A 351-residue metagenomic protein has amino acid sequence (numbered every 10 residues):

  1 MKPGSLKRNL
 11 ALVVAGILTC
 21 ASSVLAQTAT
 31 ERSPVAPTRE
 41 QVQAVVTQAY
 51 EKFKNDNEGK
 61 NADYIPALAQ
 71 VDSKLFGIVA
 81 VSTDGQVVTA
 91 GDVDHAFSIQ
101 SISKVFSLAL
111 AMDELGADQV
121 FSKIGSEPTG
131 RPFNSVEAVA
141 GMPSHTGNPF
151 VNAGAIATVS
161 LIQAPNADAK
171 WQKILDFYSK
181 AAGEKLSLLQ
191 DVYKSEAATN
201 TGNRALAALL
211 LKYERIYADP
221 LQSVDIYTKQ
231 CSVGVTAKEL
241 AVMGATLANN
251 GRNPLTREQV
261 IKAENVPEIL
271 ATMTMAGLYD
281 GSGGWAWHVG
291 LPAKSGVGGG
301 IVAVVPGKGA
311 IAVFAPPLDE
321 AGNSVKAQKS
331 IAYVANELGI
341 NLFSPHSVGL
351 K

Functional and structural regions predicted by a protein language model:
M1-V13: Bacterial N-terminal signal peptides that target proteins for export
A11-A21: Bacterial N-terminal signal peptides
V24-T28: Boundary at the C-terminal end of the N-terminal hydrophobic targeting segment
A29-V35, A248-K351: Structured C-terminal helix/loop/strand segments within mature extracytoplasmic catalytic/sensor domains
S33-E51, D56-E58, A111-Q230, T246: Active-site-adjacent helix/loop patches that line small-molecule binding or acyl-intermediate pockets
K54-A90, V302-A303: A short, well-structured edge-of-sheet supersecondary motif
D84-G85, F97-F121, M243, I311: Active-site SXXK
V105, L206, S223, G234-N253 (+1 more regions): Active-site-proximal alpha-helical segments within enzyme catalytic domains
